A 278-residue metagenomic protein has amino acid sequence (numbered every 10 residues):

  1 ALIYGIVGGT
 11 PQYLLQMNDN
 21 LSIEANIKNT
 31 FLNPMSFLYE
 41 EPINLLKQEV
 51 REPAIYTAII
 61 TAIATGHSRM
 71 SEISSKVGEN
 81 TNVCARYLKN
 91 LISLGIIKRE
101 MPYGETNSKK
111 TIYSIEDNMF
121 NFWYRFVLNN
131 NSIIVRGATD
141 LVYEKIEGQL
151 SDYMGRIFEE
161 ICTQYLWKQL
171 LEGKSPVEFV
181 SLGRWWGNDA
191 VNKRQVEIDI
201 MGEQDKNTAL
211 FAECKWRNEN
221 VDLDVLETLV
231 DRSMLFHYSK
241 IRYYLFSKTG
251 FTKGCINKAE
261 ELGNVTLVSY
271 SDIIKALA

Functional and structural regions predicted by a protein language model:
A1-L45: Amphipathic alpha-helical "lid/sensor" segments that cap RecA-like P-loop NTPase cores
L45-V50, A54: Short linear X-Pro dipeptides
P53-A64, T163: Hydrophobic residues on short alpha-helical segments
G66-K76: Short acidic, hydrophobic short linear motifs in intrinsically disordered regions
V77-L94: Short amphipathic alpha-helical interaction segments
I92-G104: A short, conserved structural fragment
Y103, T111-A278: A cross-kingdom feature that marks ATP-driven nucleic-acid transaction machinery
